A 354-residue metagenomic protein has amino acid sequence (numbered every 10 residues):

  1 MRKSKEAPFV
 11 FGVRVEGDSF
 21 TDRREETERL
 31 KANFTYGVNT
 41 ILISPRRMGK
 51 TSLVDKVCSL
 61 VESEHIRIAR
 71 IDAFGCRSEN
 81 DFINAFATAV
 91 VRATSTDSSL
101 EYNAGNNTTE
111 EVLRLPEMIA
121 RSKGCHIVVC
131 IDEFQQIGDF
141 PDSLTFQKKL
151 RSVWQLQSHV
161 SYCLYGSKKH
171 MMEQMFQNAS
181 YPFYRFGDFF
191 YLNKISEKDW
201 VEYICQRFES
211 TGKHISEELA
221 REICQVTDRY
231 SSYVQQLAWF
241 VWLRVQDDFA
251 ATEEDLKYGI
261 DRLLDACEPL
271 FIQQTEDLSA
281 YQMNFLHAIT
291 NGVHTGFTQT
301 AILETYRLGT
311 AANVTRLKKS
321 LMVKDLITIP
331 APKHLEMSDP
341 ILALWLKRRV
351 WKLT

Functional and structural regions predicted by a protein language model:
M1-T40, T354: A short, basic N-terminal segment
R2-A7, D261, D265, P269-T354: C-terminal leucine-rich, beta-strand-based interaction scaffolds used for sensing/assembly
F9, N80-S99: Conserved NTP-binding/hydrolysis module of P-loop NTPases
P45-I71: P-loop NTPase Walker A phosphate-binding motif
Y102-K168, Q177: Conserved Walker B catalytic segment
K169-G187: Short regulatory helix/loop adjacent to the ATP-binding pocket of P-loop NTPases
D188-D199: Conserved AAA+ ATPase "SRH/arginine-finger" region at the nucleotide-binding site
V201, C205-P269: Amphipathic alpha-helical "lid/sensor" segments that cap RecA-like P-loop NTPase cores
